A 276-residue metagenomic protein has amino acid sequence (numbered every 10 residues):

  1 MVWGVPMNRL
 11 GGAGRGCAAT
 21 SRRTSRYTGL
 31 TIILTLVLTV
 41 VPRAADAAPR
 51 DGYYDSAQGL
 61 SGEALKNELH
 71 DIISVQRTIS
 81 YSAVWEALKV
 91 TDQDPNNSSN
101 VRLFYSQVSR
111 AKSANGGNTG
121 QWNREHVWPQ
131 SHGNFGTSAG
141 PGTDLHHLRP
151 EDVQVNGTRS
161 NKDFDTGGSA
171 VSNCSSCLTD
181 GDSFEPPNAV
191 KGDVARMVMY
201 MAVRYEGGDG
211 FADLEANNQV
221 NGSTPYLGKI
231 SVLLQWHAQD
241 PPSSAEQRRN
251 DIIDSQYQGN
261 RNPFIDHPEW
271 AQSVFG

Functional and structural regions predicted by a protein language model:
R9-L30: Bacterial N-terminal signal peptides that target proteins for export
T28-T39: Bacterial N-terminal signal peptides
V41-P42, I265: Charge-rich, low-complexity terminal tails
A44-S109, E269-G276: N-terminal module-boundary/linker segments of secreted carbohydrate-active enzymes
L103, Q107-Q121: Short, His- and charge-rich active-site/binding loops that engage polyanionic ligands
G116-G276: Domain-level detector of nuclease and nuclease-like folds in predominantly extracellular/periplasmic contexts
